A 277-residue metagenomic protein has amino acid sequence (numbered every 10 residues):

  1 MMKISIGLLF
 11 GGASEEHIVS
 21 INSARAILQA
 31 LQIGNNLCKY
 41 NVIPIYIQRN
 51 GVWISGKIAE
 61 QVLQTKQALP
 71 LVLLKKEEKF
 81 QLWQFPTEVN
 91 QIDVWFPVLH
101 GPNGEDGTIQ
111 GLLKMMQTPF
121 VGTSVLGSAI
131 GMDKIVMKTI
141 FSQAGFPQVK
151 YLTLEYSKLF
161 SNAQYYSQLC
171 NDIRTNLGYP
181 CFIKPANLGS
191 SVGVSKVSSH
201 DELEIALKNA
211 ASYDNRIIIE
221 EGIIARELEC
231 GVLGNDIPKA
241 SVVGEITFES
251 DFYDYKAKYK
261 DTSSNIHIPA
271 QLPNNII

Functional and structural regions predicted by a protein language model:
M1-L126, I130-M132, V136, L154-Q168: ATP-binding N-terminal substructure of ATP-dependent carboxylate-amine bond-forming enzymes
M2-F10, S14-E15, N22, Q29 (+1 more regions): Active-site nucleotide/adenylate-binding loops and adjacent lid/helix of ATP-dependent enzymes
S14-E15, V52, N103-G104, S190 (+2 more regions): Short, acidic Gly/Pro/Ser/Thr-rich loop/turn segments
L37-N41, D93, Q117, G145-Q148 (+3 more regions): A generic structural signal for alpha->beta connector loops
P119-T123, Q148, A240-V242: Short hydrophobic/aromatic-enriched beta-strand-loop microsegments
V121-T123, S191, N265-I268: Short small-residue beta-strand/loop micro-motif enriched in glycine and branched aliphatics
S195-I276: Phosphate-binding site of ATP-dependent enzymes
